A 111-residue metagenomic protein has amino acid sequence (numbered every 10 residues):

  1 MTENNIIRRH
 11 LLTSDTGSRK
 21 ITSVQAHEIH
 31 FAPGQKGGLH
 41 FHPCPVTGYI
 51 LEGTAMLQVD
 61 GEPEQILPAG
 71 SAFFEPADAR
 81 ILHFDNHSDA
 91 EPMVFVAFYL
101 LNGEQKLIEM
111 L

Functional and structural regions predicted by a protein language model:
M1-Q25, Q58, E109-L111: A short, N-terminal "cap"/entry segment at the start of jelly-roll beta-barrel domains of the cupin/DSBH fold
A26-E28, T47, A72-F74, A97: Conserved hydrophobic/aromatic beta-strand scaffold that supports enzyme active sites
I29, K36-G37, T54-V59, A72: Short beta-strand segments in beta-sandwich/barrel cores
F31, G61-A79: Short acidic-glycine-tyrosine-enriched beta hairpin
A32-Q35, L82-H83: N-terminal post-signal-peptidase region of extra-cytosolic proteins
G34-Y49: A short beta-loop-beta micro-motif enriched in histidine and acidic residues
T47-A69: A short beta-strand-loop-beta hairpin characteristic of the jelly-roll/cupin
E64, A77-Q105: Ligand-binding loop in jelly-roll beta-barrel domains
